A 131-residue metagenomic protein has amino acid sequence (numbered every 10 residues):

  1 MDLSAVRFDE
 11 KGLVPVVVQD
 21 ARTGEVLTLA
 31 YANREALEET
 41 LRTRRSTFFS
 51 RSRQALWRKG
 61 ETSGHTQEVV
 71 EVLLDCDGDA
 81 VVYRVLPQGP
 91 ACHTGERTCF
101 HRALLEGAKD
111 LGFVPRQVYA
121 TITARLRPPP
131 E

Functional and structural regions predicted by a protein language model:
D2-L13, Q19-R22, V26-L27, A32-E131: C-terminal binding/interaction regions
